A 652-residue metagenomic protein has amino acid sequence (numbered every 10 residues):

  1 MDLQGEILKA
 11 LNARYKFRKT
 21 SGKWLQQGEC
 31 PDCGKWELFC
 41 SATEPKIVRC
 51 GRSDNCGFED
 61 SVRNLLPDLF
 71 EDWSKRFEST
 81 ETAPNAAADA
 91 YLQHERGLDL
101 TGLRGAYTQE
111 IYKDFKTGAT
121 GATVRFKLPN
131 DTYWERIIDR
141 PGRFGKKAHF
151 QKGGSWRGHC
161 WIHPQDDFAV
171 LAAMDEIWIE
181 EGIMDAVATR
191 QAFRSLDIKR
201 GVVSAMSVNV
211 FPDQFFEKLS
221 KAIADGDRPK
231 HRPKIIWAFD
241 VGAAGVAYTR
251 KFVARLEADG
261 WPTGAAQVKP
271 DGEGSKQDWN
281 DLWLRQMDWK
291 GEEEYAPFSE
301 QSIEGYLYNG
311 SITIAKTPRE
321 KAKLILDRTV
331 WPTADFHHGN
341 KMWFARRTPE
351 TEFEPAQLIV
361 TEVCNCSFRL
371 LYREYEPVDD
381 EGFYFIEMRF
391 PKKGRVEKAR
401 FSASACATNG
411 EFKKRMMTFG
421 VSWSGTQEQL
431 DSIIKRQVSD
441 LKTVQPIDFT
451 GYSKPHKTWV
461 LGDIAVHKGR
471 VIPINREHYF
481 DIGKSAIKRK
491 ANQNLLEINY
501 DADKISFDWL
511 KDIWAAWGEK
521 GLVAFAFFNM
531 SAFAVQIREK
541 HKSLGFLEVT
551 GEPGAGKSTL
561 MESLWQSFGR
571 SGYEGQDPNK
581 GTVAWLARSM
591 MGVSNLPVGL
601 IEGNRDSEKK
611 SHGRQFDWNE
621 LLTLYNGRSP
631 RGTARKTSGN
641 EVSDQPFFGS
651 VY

Functional and structural regions predicted by a protein language model:
M1-K75, A83-G121, R125: N-terminal structured subdomain of primase-like DNA metabolism proteins
Q4-L11, K116-H231: Phosphate-handling DNA/RNA-contact segment within nucleic-acid enzymes
C33, L92, A258, D288-K490: N-terminal nucleic-acid engagement/recognition segments and initiation subdomains in replication, restriction
C50, L92, E181, T189 (+2 more regions): Terminal peptide-recognition signature
I179, K230-A244, Q267: Acidic beta-strand-to-loop metal/phosphate-binding motif
H478-K580: P-loop NTPase catalytic core of nucleic-acid-dependent motor ATPases
S563-S611: AAA+/P-loop NTPase substrate/partner-engagement loops
S611, Q615, N619-Y652: Replace "adjacent to P-loop NTPase cores in ATP/GTP-dependent enzymes" with "adjacent to NTP-binding cores
